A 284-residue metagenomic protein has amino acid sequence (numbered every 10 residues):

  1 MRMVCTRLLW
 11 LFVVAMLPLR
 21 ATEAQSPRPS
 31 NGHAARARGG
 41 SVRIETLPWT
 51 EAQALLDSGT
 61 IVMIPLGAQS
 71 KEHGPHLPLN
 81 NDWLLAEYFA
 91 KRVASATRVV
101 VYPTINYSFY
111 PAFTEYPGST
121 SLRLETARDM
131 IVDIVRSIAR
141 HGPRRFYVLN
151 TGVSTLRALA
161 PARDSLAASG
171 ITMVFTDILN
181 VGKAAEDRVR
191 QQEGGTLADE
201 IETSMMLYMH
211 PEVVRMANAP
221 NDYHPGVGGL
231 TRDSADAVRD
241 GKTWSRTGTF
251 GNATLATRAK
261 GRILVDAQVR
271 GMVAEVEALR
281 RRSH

Functional and structural regions predicted by a protein language model:
M1-T6: N-terminal secretory signal peptides that target proteins for export/translocation
R7-R20: Bacterial N-terminal signal peptides
E23-E125, D129-F146, T151-H284: Extended, histidine- and acidic-residue-enriched regions that form the cofactor-binding/catalytic faces
